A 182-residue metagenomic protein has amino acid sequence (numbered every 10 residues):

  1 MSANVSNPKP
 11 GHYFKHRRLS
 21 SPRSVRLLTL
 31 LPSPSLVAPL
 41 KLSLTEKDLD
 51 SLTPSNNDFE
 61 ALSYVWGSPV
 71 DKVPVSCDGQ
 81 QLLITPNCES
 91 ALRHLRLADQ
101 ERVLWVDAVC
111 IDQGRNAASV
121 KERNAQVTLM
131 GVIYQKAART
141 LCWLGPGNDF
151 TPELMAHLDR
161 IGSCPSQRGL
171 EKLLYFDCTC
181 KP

Functional and structural regions predicted by a protein language model:
M1-A108, D112-A125, L141, P146-L173: Metal-dependent phosphate/diphosphate-handling catalytic cores characterized by acidic Asp/Glu clusters
L173-T179: Short Gly/Pro-enriched turn/cap motifs at secondary-structure boundaries
P182: C-terminal reverse transcriptase regions that engage the nucleic-acid substrate
